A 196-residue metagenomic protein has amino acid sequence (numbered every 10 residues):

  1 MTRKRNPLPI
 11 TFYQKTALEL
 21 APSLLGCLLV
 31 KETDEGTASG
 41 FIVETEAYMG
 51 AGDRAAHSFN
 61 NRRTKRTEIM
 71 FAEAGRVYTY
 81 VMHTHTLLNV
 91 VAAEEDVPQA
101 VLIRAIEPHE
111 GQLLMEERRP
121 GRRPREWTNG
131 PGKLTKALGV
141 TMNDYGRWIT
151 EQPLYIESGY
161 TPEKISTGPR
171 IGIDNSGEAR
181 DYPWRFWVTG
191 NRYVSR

Functional and structural regions predicted by a protein language model:
T2-R196: Conserved, well-structured core segments that form or line functional sites
